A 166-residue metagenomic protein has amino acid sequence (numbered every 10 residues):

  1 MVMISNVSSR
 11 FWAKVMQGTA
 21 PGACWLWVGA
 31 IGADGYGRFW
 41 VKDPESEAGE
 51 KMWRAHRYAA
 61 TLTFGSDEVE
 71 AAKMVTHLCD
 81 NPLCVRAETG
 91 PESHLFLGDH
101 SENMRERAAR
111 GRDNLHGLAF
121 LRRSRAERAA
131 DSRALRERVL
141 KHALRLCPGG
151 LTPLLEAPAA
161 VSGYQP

Functional and structural regions predicted by a protein language model:
M1-M52, C79-D80, A134, R145-P166: Short helix-coil boundary/hinge micro-motifs
G49-Y164: Short, cationic Gly/His-enriched loop motifs
